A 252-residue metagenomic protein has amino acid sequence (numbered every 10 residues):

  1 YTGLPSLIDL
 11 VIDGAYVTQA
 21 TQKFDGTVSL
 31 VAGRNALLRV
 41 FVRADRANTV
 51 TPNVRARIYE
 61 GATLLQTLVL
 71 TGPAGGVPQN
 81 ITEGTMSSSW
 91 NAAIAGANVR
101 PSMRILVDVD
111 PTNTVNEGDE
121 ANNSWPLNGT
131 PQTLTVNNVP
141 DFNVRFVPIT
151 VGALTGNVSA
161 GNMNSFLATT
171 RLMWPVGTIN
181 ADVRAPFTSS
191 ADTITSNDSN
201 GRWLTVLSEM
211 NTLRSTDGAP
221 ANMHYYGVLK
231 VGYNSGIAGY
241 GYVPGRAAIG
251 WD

Functional and structural regions predicted by a protein language model:
L4-V147, L172, T188-S190: Extracellular/luminal regions of secreted and cell-surface proteins that mediate adhesion/ECM remodeling
L68-P73, T135-D252: Active-site-proximal segment of zinc-dependent metalloprotease catalytic domains
